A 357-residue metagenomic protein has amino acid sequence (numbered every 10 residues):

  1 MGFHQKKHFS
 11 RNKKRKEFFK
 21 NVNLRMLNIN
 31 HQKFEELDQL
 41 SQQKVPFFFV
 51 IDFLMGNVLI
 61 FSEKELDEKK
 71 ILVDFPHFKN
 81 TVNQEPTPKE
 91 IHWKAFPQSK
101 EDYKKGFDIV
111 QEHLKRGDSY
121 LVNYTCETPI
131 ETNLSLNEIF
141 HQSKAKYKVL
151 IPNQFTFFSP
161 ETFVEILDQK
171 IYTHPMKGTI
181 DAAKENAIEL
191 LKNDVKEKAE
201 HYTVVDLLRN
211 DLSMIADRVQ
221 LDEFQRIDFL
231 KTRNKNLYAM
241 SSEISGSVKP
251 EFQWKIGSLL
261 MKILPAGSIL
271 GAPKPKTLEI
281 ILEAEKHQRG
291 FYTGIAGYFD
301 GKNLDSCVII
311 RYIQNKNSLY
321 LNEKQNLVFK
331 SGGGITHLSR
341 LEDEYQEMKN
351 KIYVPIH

Functional and structural regions predicted by a protein language model:
F3-H357: Extended alpha-helical targeting/anchoring segments, especially N-terminal organellar/secretory targeting helices
